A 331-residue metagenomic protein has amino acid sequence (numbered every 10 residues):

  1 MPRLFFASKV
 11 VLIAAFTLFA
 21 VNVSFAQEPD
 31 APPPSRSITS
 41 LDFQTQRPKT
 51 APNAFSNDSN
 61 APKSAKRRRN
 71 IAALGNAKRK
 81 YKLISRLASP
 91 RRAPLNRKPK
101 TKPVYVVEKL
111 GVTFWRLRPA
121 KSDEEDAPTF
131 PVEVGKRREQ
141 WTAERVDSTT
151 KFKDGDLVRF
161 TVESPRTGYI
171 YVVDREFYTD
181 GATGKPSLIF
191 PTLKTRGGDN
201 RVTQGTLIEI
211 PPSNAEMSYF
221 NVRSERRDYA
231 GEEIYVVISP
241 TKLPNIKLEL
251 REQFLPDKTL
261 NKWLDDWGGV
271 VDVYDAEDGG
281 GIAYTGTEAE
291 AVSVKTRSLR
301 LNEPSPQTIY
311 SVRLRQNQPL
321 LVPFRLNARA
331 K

Functional and structural regions predicted by a protein language model:
M1-A7: N-terminal secretory signal peptides that target proteins for export/translocation
F6, V23-F25: Secretory N-termini
K9-V21: Bacterial N-terminal signal peptides
F25-K331: Secretory-pathway glycoprotein ectodomains that are cysteine- and/or Ser/Thr/Pro-rich
